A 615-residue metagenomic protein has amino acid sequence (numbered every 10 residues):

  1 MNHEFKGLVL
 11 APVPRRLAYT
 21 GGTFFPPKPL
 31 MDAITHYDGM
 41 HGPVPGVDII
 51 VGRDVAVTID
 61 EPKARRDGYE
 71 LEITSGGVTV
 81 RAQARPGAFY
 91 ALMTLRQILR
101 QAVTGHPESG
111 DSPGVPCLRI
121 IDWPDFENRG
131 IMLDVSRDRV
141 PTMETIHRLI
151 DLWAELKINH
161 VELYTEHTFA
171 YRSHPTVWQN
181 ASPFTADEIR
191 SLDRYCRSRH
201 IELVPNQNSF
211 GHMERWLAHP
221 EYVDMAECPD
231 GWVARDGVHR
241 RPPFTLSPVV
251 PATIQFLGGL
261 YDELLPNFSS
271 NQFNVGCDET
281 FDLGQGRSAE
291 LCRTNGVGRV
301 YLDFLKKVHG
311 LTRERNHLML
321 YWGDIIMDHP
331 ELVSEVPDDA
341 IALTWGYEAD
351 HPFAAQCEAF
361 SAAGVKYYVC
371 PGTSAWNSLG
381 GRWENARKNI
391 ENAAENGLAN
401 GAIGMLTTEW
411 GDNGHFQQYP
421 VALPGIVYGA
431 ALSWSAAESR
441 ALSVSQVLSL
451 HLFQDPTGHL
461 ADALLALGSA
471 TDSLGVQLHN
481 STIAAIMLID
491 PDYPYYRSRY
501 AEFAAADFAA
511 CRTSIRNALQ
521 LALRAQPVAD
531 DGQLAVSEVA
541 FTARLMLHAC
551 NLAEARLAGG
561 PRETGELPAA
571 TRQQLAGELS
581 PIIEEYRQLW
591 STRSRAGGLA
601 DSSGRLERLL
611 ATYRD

Functional and structural regions predicted by a protein language model:
M1-R129, N392, H415: Contiguous, structured surface segment used for ligand recognition
M1-T20, F24-P27, T35-P45, I50-V51 (+5 more regions): Substrate-binding groove of N-acetylhexosamine-processing glycoside hydrolases
V80, V140-P141, G284, S378-G380: A generic structural signal for short coil/turn motifs at secondary-structure boundaries
R85-G87, D138, H167-A170, S209-H212 (+5 more regions): Solvent-exposed loop/turn segments at secondary-structure junctions within structured extracellular/periplasmic domains
M93, E144-T145, A354-A355: Generic recognition of short, well-ordered alpha-helical segments
L95-Q97, R148-L149, E358-A362: Short, solvent-exposed amphipathic alpha-helical segments in soluble enzyme and RNA/protein-processing domains
L118-S136, Y368-N377: N-terminal small/glycine-rich loop or linker at the start of catalytic domains across soluble metabolic enzymes
F126-G323, S334-E335, I341, G397: Substrate-binding cleft of carbohydrate-active enzyme catalytic domains
